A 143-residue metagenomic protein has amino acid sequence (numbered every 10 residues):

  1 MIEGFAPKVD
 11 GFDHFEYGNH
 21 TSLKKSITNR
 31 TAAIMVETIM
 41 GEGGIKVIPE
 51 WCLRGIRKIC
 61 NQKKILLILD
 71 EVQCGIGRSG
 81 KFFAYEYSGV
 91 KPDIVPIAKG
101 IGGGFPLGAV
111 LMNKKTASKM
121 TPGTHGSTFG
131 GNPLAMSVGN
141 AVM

Functional and structural regions predicted by a protein language model:
M1-M143: Conserved N-terminal phosphate-binding loop of PLP-dependent enzymes in the Aspartate aminotransferase
